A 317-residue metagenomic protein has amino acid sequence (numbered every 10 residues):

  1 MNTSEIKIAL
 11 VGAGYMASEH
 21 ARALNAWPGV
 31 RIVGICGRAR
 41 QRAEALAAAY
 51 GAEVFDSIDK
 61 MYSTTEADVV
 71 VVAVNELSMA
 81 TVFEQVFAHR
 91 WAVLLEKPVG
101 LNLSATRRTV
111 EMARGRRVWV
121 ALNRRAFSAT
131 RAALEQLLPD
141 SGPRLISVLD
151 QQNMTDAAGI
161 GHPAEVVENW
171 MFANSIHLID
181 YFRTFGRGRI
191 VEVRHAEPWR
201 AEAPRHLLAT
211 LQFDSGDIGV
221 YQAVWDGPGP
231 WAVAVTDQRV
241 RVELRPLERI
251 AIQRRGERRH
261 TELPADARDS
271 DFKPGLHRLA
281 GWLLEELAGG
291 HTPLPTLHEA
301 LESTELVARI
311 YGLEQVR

Functional and structural regions predicted by a protein language model:
M1-N2, K60, V69-V74, R117 (+2 more regions): C-terminal helix-rich "cap/oligomerization" subdomain common to oxidoreductases
M1-Y50, R183, V316: N-terminal Rossmann-like dinucleotide-binding module
V30-G34, D68-V70, N169: Short active-site oxyanion
Y50-M112: Beta-loop-alpha module in the N-terminal Rossmann-like domain of NAD(P)-dependent dehydrogenases, especially those
D56, L95-E96, V118-V120, L244: Hydrophobic residues in well-ordered beta-strands that form the structural core
L77, G100-A157: A contiguous active-site-proximal alpha/beta segment in oxidoreductase catalytic domains
A158-P228: Rossmann-like dinucleotide-binding domain that binds NAD(P)(H)
W199, S215-L279, T296: NAD(P)-dinucleotide binding in Rossmann-like oxidoreductases
